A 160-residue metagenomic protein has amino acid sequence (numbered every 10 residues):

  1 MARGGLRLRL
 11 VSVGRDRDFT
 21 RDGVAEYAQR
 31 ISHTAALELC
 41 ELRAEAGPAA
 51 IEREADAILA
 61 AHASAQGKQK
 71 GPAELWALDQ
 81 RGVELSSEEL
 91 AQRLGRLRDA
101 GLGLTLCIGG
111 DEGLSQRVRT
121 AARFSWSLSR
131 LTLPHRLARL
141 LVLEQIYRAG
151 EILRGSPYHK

Functional and structural regions predicted by a protein language model:
M1-K160: Post-transcriptional modification and biogenesis factors for structured RNAs of the translation apparatus
